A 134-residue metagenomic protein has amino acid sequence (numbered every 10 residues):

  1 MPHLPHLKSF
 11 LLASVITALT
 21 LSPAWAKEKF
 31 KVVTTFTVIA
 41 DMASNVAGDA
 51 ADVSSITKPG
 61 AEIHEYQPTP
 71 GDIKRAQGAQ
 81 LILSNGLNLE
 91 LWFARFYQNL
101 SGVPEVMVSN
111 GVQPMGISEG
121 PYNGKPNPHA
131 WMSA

Functional and structural regions predicted by a protein language model:
M1-L11: Bacterial N-terminal signal peptides that target proteins for export
S9-T20: Bacterial N-terminal signal peptides
W25-A134: Extracytoplasmic metal-acquisition and chelation regions
